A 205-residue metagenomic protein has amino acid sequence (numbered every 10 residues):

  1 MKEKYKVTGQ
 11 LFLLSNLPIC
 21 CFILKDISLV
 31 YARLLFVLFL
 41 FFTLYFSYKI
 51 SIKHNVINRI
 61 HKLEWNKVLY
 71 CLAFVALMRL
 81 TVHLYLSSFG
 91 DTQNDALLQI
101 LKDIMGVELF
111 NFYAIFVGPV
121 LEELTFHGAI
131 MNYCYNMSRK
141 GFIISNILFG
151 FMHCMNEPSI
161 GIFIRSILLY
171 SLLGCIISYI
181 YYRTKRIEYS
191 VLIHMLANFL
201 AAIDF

Functional and structural regions predicted by a protein language model:
K4-S51: Alpha-helical transmembrane segments in multi-pass membrane proteins
V7-L11, A32-V37, L63, K67-C71 (+4 more regions): Residue-level signature of transmembrane alpha-helical entry/exit and packing/kink sites in multi-pass membrane
L14-F22, F39-T43, F74-V82, E122 (+5 more regions): Alpha-helical transmembrane segments of multipass membrane proteins
I19-S28, V82-T92, C154-P158: Juxtamembrane "helix-exit" motif on the non-cytosolic side of transmembrane helices
D26-L29, H54-W65, A129-M137, Y181-K185: Membrane-interface helix-boundary motifs at transmembrane edges
L29-F36, D95-K102, G161-L172: Non-cytosolic membrane-interface motifs at loop->transmembrane helix junctions
K53-G118, G161: Juxtamembrane helix-loop-helix connectors linking adjacent transmembrane helices in multi-pass membrane enzymes
V107-F205: Transmembrane helix-loop-helix hairpins at the membrane interface of multi-pass integral membrane proteins
